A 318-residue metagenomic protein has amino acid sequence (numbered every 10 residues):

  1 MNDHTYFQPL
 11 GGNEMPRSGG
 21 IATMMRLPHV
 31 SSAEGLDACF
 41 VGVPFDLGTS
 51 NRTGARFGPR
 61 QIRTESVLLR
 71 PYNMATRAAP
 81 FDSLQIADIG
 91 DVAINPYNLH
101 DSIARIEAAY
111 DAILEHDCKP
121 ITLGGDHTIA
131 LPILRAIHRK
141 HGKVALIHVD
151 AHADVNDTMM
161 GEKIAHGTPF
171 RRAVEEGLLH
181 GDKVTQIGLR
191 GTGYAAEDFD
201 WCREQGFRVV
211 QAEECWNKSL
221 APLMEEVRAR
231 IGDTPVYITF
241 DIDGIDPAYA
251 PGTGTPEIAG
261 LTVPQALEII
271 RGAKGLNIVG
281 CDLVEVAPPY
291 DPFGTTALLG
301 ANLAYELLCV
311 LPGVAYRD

Functional and structural regions predicted by a protein language model:
N2-D318: Conserved alpha-helical scaffold segments that buttress catalytic/binding sites
